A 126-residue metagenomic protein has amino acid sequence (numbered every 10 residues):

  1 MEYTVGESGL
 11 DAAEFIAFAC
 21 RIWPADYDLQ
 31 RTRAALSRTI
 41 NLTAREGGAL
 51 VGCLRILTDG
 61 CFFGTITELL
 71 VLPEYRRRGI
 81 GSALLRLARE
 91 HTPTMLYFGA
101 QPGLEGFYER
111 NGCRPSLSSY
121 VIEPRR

Functional and structural regions predicted by a protein language model:
M1-L29, S119, R126: Short amphipathic alpha-helix that is part of the acyltransferase structural core
A34, T39-L54: Conserved beta-hairpin
I56-I66, R76: A conserved beta-turn-beta hairpin within the catalytic core of GNAT-like acetyltransferases that forms part
V71, R77-E90: Conserved acetyl-CoA-binding loop-helix of GNAT-fold acetyltransferases
L85, E90-G103: Conserved GNAT acetyl-CoA-binding A-motif
M95-G99, E109, R114-R126: Conserved catalytic-core motifs of GNAT/GCN5-like acyltransferases
